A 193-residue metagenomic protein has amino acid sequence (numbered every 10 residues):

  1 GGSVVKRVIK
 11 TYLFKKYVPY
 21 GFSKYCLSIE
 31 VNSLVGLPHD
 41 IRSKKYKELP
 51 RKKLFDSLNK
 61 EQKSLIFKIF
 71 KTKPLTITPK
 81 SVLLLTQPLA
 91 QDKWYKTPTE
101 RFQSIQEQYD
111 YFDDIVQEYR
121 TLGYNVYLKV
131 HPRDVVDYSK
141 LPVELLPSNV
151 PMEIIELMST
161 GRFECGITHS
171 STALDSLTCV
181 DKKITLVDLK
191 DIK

Functional and structural regions predicted by a protein language model:
G1, L84-L85, Y127-K129, I167-T168 (+1 more regions): A structural signal for short, well-ordered beta-strand segments and their strand-loop junctions that often border
G1-G2, P132-D134, L189-I192: Short beta-alpha junction loops
G2-T86: A nucleotide-sugar donor-handling region in carbohydrate enzymes
I69-K71, V82-V130, D134: Conserved catalytic-core segment of nucleotide-activated headgroup transferases in glycan assembly
P74-P79, Q117-L122, L157-F163: Flexible, charged surface loops at secondary-structure boundaries
R101-I105, P147, T185-D188: Short, low-complexity, polar/charged sequence segments that are solvent-exposed and flexible
Y127, P132-V180: Donor nucleotide-activated moiety binding/catalytic core segment of transferases that use nucleotide-activated donors
A173-K193: Catalytic binding pocket for nucleotide-activated donors in carbohydrate/polymer assembly enzymes
